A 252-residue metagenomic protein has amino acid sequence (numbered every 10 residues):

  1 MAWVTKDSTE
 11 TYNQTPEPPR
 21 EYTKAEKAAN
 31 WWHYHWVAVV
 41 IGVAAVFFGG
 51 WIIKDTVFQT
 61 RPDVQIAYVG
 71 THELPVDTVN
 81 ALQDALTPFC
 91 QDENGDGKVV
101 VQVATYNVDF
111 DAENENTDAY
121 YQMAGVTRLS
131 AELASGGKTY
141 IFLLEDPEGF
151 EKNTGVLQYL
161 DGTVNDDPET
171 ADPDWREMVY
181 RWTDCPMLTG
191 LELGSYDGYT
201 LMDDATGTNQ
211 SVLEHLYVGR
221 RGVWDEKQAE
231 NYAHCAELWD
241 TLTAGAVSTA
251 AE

Functional and structural regions predicted by a protein language model:
M1-P19: N-terminal intrinsically disordered, acidic low-complexity segments at the extreme N-terminus
E21-N30: Cytosolic juxtamembrane amphipathic/interface segments immediately preceding and feeding into a transmembrane helix
H35-T56: Hydrophobic membrane-insertion alpha-helices, especially the h-region of bacterial N-terminal signal peptides
D63-H72, Q102: Short, well-ordered beta-strand elements
V76-K98: Short, polar/charged alpha-helical segment
C90-A119: Acidic, glycine-anchored loop motifs typical of Ca2+
D118-G190: Extracytoplasmic "Venus flytrap"/periplasmic binding protein-like
G190-E252: Bilobed periplasmic-binding protein/Venus flytrap-like ligand-binding cleft at the lobe interface of extracytoplasmic
